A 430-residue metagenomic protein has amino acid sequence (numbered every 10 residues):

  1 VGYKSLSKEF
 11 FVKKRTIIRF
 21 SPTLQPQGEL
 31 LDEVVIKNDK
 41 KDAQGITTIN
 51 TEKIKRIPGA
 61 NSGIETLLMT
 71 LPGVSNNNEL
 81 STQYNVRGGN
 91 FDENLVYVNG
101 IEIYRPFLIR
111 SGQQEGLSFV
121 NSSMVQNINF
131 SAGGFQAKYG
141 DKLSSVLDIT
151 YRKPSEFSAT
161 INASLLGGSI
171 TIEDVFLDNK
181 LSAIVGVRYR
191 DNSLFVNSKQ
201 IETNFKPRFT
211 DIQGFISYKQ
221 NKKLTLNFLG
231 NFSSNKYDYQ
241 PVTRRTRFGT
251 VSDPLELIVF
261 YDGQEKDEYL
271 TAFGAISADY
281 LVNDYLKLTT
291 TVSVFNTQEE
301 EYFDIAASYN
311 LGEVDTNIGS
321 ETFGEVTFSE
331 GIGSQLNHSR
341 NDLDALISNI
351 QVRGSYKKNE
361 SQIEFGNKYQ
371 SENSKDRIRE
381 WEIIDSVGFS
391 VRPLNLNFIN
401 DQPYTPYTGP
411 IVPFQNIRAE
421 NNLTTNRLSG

Functional and structural regions predicted by a protein language model:
V1-K8: A short, solvent-exposed loop/turn motif at the edges and junctions of modular extracellular/periplasmic domains
Y3, K13-N61, F91-E93, N99: Short, acidic, small-residue-rich periplasmic hinge/interaction motif at the N-terminus of Gram-negative outer-membrane
P22, S118-S158, S169: A beta-strand signature from Gram-negative outer-membrane beta-barrel systems, especially the internal plug domain
R56, E102-F130: Short acidic/polar hinge/loop motifs at secondary-structure boundaries that mediate gating or recognition
E65-R105: Extracytoplasmic beta-strand/coil segments of soluble accessory domains associated with Gram-negative outer-membrane
G134, Y151, L165-G167, F176-D178 (+5 more regions): Transmembrane beta-strands of outer-membrane beta-barrel pores
L177-K266, F303-A307: Periplasmic-side early beta-strands and strand-to-turn transitions of outer-membrane beta-barrels
K219-S234, Q264-G430: Face-selective signature of the C-terminal outer-membrane beta-barrel domain
